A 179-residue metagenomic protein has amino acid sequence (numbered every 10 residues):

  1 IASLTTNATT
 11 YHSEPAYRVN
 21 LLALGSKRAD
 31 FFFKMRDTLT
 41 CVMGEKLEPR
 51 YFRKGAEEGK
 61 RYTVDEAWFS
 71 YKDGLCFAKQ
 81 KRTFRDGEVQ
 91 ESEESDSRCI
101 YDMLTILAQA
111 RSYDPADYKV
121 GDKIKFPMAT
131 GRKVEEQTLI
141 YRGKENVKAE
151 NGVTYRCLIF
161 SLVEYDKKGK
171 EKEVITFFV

Functional and structural regions predicted by a protein language model:
I1, Y141, G152, E173-V179: Short, intrinsically disordered, charge-balanced linker/junction segments flanking boundaries in proteins
I1-T40, F52-V64, G121-M128, R132-V134 (+2 more regions): N-terminal cleavable signal peptides for secretion/export
L4, V19, A78, I124 (+3 more regions): Hydrophobic beta-strand residues in large extracellular and virion-surface proteins
N7-Y11, V42-G44, S70-K72, V147 (+1 more regions): Short beta-strand micro-motifs enriched in acidic
L21-A23, M43, K54, F69 (+3 more regions): Hydrophobic side chains in beta-strands
K34-R36, T40-E45, C157-V179: Gly/Pro-enriched, hydrophobic low-complexity segments that function as extracytoplasmic propeptides/linkers
V42-Y51, R61, L75-F77: Short helix C-cap/helix-to-loop transition motifs enriched in small/turn-promoting residues
Y62-R156, D166: Solvent-exposed helix/loop surface patches that form functional interfaces
